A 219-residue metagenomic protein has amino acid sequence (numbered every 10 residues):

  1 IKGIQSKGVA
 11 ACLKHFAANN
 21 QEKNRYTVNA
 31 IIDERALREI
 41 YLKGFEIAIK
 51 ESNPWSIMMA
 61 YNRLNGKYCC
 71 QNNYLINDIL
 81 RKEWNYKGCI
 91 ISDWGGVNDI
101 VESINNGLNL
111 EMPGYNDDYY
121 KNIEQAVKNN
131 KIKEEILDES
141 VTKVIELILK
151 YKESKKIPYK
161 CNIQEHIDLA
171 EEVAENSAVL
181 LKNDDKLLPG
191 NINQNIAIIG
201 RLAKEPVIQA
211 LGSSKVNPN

Functional and structural regions predicted by a protein language model:
I1-N219: Glycoside hydrolase catalytic-domain context in secreted enzymes
